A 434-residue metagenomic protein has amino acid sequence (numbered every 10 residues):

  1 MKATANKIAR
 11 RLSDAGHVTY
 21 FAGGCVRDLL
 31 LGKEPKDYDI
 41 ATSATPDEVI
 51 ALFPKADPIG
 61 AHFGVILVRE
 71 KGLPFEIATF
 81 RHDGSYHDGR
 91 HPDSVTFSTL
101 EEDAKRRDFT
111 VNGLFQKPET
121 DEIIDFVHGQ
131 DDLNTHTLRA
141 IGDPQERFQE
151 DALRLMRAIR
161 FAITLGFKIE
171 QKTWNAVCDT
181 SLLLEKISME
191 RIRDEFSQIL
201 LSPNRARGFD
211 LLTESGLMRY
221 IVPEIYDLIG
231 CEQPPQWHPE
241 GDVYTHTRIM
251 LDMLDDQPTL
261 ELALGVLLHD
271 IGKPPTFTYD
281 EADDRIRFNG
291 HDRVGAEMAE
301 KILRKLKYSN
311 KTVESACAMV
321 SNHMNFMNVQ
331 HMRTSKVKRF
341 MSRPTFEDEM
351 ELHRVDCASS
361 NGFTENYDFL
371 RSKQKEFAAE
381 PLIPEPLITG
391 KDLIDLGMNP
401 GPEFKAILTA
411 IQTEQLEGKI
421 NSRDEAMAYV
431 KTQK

Functional and structural regions predicted by a protein language model:
M1-K434: Catalytic cores of the polymerase beta-like nucleotidyltransferase superfamily and closely associated nucleotide
